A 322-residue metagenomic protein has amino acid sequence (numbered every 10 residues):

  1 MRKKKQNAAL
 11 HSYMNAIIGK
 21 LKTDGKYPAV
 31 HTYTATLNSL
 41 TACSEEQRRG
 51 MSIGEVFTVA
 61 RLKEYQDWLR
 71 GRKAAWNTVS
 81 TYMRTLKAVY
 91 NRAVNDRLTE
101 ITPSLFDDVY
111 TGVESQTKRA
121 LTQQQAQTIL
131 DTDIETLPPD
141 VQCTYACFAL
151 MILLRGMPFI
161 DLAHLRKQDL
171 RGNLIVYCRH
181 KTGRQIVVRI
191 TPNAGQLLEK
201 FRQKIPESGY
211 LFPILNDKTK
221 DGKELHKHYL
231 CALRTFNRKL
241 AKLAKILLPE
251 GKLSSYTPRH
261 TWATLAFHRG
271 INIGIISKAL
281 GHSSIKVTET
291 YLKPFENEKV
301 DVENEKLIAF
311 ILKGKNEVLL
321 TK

Functional and structural regions predicted by a protein language model:
N15-P28, N38-T117, T132-E135: N-terminal core-binding DNA-recognition domain of tyrosine recombinases/integrases
L105-F159: Basic, Lys/Arg- and aromatic-enriched nucleic-acid-binding interface segment
A120, R179-G183, K218, L280-E305: Catalytic-site neighborhood detector that most strongly recognizes the C-terminal catalytic loop/helix of tyrosine
A126, T191-E250: Active-site/catalytic core of tyrosine-dependent DNA strand-transfer enzymes
T136-P139, N237-K278: Short, basic (Lys/Arg/His-rich) helix/loop patches that form interaction surfaces in the mid-to-C-terminal regions
H164-K200: Conserved tyrosine-mediated DNA breakage-rejoining catalytic core shared by Y-recombinases
Q168-V176, P249-G251, I271-T290, T321-K322: Short, polar N-cap/turn motifs at the start of nucleic acid-interacting alpha helices
P206, I214-K223, K306-K322: C-terminal secondary-structure termini that scaffold catalytic or DNA-interacting sites
